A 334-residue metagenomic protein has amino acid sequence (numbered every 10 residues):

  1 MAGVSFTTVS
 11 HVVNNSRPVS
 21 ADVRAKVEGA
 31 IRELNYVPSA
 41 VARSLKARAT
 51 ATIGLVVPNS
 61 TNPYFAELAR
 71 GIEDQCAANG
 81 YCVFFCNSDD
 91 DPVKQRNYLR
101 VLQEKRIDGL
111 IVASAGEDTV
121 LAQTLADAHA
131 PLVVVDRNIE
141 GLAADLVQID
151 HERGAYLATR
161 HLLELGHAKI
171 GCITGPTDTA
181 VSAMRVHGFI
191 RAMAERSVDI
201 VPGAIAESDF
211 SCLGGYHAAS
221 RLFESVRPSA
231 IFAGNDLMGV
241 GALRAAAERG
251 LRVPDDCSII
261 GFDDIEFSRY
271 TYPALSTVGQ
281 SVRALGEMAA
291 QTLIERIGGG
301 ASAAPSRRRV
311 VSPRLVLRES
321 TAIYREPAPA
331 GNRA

Functional and structural regions predicted by a protein language model:
M1-A51, R333-A334: N-terminal helix-turn-helix DNA-binding module of bacterial transcription factors
F6-H11, L45-T61, H161, K169-P176: Short beta-strand segments enriched in small/hydrophobic residues
T8-H11, N15, A30, V41-S44 (+7 more regions): Residue-level recognition of specific faces of alpha-helices
N14-N15, Y36, S88, A115 (+1 more regions): Short, conserved catalytic or interaction motifs in soluble domains
A21, Y36-G109, H187-I190, A194: Amphipathic helical "hinge" segments at domain boundaries
E33, G71-C82, N97, Q103 (+3 more regions): Bacterial carbohydrate/catabolite-sensing allosteric modules
N59-N62, D89-D90, G116, G175-A180: Short histidine/acidic/glycine/proline-rich micro-motifs that form metal- and phosphate-coordinating active-site loops
D89-P92, A113-D118, L237: Short beta->alpha connector loops
